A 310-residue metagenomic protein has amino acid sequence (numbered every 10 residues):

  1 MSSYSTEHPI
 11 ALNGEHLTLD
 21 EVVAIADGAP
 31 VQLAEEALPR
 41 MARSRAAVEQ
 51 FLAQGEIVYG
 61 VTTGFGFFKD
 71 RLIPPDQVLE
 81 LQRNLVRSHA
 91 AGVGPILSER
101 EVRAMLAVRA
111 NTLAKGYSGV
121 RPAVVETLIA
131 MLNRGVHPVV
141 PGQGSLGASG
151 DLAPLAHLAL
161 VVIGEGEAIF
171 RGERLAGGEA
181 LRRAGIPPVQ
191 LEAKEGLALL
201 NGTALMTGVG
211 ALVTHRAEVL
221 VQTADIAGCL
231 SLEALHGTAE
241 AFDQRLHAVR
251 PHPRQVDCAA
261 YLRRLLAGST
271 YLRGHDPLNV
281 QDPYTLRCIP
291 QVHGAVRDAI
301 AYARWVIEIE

Functional and structural regions predicted by a protein language model:
M1-G55: N- or domain-start disorder-to-order transition segments that initiate the globular core
L12, A34-A37, R71, A91 (+7 more regions): Hydrophobic alpha-helical scaffolding
I25-G28, F51, N84, S88-G92 (+11 more regions): Change "in soluble alpha/beta enzymes" to "in soluble alpha/beta proteins
R40, V78, V124: Expand to "…catalyze enediolate/carbanion chemistry for C-C bond making/breaking, isomerization, decarboxylation
Y59-L81, S88-N111, V139-I163, E173 (+2 more regions): FAD-binding core of FAD-dependent oxidoreductases, characterized by glycine-rich FAD pyrophosphate-binding loops
Y117-Q143: FAD-binding glycine-rich core of flavoenzymes that anchor FAD
P154-R263, A267: Mobile "lid/hinge" segments at catalytic clefts and subdomain interfaces of large enzymes
E233-E310: Accessory "access/gating" subregions that flank catalytic or transport cores
